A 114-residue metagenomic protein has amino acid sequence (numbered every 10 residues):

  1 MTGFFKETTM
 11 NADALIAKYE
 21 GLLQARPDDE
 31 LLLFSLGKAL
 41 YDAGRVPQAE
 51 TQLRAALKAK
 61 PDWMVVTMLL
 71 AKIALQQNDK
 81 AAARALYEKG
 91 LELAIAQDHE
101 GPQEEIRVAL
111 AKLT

Functional and structural regions predicted by a protein language model:
G21-L22, A55-A56, G90: Canonical positions in the second alpha-helix
